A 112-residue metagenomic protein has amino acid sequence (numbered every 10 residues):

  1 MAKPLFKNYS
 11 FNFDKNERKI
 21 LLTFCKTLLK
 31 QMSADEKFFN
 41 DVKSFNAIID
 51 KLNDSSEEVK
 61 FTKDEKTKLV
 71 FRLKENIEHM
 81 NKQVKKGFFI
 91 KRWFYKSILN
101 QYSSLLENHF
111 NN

Functional and structural regions predicted by a protein language model:
M1-N112: Positively charged, low-complexity terminal tracts and the immediately adjacent first secondary-structure elements
